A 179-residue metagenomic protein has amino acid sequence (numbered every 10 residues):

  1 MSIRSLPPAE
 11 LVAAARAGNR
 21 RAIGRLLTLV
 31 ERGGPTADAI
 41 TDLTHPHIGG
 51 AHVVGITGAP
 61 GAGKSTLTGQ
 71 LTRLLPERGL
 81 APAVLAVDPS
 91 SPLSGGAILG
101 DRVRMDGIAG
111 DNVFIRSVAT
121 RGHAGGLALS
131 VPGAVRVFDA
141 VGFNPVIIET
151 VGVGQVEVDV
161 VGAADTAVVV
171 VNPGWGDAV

Functional and structural regions predicted by a protein language model:
I3-V54, A59-A62, L67-A178: Nucleotide-state-sensitive switch-loop elements of NTP-binding domains
